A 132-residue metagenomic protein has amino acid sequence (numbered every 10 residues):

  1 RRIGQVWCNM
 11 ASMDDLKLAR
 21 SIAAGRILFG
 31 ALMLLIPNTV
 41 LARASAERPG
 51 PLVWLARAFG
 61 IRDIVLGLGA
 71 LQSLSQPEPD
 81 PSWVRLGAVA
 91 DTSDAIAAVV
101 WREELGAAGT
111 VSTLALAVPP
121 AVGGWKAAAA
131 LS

Functional and structural regions predicted by a protein language model:
R2-S132: Short amphipathic, positively biased membrane-proximal segments that drive organelle/inner-membrane targeting
